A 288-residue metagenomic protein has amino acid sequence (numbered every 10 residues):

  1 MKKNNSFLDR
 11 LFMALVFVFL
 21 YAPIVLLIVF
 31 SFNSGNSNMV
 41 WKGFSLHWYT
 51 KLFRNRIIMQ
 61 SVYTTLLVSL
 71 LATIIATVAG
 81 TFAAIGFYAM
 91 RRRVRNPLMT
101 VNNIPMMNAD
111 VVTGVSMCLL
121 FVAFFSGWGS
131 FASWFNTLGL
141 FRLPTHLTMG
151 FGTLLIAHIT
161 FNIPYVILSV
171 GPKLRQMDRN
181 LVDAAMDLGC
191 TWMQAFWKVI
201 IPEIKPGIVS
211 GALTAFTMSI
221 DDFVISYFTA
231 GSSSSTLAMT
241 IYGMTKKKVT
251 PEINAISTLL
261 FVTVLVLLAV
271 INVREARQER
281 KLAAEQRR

Functional and structural regions predicted by a protein language model:
M1-S6, L71-N102, V115, L119-A123 (+2 more regions): Transmembrane-helix boundary motif in ABC transporter permease subunits
K2-F12, G171-M186, F196-K198, N254-R288: C-terminal transmembrane helix and the adjacent membrane-cytosol boundary/short C-terminal tail of inner/organellar
K2-S6, Y49-I57, S219-A276: Interhelical loop and adjacent transmembrane-helix boundary motif in polytopic membrane transport permeases
F12, F17-I24, N108, T160-K173 (+2 more regions): Transmembrane alpha-helices
A22-R56, Y227-S232, R288: Short membrane-interfacial helix/loop motifs at transmembrane-helix boundaries
S37-N38, L46, V111-I159, M193 (+1 more regions): Membrane-interfacial helix termini and adjacent extracytoplasmic/periplasmic loops of multi-pass transporters
M59, Y63, L67-A79, A83 (+6 more regions): Hydrophobic alpha-helical transmembrane segments of multipass integral membrane proteins, especially permease/channel
V62, F87, I104, N180-L188 (+1 more regions): Short hydrophobic faces within alpha-helices
